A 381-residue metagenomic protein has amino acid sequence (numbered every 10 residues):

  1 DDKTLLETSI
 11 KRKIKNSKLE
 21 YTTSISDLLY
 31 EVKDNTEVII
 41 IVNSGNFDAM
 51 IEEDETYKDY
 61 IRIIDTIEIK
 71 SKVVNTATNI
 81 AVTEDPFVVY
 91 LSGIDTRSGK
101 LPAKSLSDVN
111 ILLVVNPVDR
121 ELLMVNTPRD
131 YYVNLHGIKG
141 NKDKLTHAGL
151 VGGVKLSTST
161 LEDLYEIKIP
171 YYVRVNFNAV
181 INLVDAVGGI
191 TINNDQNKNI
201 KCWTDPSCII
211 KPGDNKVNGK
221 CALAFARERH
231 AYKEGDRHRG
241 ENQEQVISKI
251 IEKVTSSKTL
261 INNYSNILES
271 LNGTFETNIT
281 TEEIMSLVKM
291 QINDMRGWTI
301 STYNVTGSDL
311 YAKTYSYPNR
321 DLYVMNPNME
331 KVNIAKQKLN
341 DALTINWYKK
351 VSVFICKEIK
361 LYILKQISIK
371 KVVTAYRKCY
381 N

Functional and structural regions predicted by a protein language model:
D1-L5: Membrane-proximal soluble helical/coiled-coil segments that couple transmembrane anchors to catalytic or regulatory
E7-T8, R12-N16, Y21-K33, V38-N43 (+2 more regions): Non-catalytic, solvent-exposed segments at the cell envelope interface
F225-R227, L364, A375: Intrinsically disordered, low-complexity sequence elements enriched in Ser/Thr/Gly/Pro
D341, I345, I363-S368: Generic detector of low-complexity/intrinsically disordered segments and short hydrophobic N-terminal stretches
F354, Y362, I369, T374 (+1 more regions): Short, positively charged and aromatic/hydrophobic N-terminal segments
